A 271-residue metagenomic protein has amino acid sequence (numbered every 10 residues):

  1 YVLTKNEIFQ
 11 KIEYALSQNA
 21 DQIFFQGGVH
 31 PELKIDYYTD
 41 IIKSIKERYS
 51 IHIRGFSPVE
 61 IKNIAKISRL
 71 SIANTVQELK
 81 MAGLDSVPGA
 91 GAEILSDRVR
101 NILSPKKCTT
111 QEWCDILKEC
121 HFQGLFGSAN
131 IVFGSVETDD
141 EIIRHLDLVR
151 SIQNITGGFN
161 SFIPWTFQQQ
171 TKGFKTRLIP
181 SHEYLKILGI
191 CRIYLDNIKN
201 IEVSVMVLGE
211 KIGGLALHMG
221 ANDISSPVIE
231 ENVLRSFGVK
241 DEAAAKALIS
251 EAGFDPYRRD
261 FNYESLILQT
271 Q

Functional and structural regions predicted by a protein language model:
Y1-N130, S135-R144, L148-S151: Conserved Radical SAM active-site core
L16, I143, D147-Q271: Auxiliary Fe-S-binding modules of radical SAM enzymes
